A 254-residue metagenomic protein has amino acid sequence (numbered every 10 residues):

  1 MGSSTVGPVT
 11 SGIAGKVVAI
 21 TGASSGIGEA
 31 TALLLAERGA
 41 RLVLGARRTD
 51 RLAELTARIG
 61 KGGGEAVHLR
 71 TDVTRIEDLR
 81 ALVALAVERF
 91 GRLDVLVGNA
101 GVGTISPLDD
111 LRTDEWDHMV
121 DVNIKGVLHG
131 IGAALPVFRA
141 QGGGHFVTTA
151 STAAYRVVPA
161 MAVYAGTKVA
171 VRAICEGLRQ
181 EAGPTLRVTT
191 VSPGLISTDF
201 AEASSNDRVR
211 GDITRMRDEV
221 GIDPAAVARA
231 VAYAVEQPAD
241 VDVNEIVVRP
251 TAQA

Functional and structural regions predicted by a protein language model:
V17, S24-S25: Conserved glycine-rich cofactor-binding loop
R38-L55: Conserved glycine-rich Rossmann-like NAD(P)H-binding loop of the short-chain dehydrogenase/reductase
T49-D50, R70-A81, T113: The beta1-alpha1 cofactor-binding region of Rossmann-like NAD(H)/NADP(H)-dependent oxidoreductases
P107-L108, E115-D117: Substrate-binding pocket helix/loop in short-chain dehydrogenase/reductase
I131, T167: Active-site helix of classical SDR
S151: Residue(s) in the substrate-gating loop at a strand-loop-helix junction that position the organic substrate next
T190-G194, R210-A254: C-terminal helical subdomain
